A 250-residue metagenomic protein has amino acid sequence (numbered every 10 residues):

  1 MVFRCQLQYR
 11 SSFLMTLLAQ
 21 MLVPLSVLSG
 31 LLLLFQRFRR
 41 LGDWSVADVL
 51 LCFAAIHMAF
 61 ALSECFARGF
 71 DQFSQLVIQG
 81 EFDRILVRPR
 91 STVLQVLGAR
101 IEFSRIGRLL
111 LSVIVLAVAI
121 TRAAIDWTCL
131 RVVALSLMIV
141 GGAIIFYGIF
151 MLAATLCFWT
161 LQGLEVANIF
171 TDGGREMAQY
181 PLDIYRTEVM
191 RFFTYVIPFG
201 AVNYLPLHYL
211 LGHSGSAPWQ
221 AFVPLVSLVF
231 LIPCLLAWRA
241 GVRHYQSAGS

Functional and structural regions predicted by a protein language model:
M1-S250: Hydrophobic transmembrane alpha-helices and immediately adjacent juxtamembrane helices of multi-pass inner-membrane
